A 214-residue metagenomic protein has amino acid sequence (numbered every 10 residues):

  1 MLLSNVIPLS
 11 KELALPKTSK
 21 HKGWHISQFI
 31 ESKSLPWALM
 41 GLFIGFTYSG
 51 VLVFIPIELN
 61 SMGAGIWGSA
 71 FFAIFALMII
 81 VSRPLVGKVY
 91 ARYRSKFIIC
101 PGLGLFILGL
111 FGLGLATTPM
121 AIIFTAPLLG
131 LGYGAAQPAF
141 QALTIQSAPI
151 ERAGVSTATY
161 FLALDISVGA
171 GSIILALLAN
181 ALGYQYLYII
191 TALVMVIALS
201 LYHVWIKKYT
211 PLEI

Functional and structural regions predicted by a protein language model:
M1-K17, L201-I206: C-terminal membrane-cytosol helix-exit motif in multi-pass small-molecule transporters
P8-G41: Juxtamembrane intracellular "pre-TM" segments in multi-pass secondary transporters
K33-M40, G45-E58, M62-A64: Helix-loop boundary and gating motifs at the non-cytosolic
G65-I66, I150-Y160: Loop-to-transmembrane helix entry/capping segments in MFS-fold secondary transporters and related SLC/MFSD carriers
S82-S95, A179-N180: Helix-to-loop junctions at the C-terminal end of transmembrane segments in multipass secondary transporters
F97-G112, A192: Structural signature of the two symmetry-related core transmembrane helices
A135-A148: Intracellular juxtamembrane helix-capping segments at the cytosolic ends of symmetry-related transmembrane helices
L177-M195: A membrane-interface helix-boundary motif in multi-pass transporters
